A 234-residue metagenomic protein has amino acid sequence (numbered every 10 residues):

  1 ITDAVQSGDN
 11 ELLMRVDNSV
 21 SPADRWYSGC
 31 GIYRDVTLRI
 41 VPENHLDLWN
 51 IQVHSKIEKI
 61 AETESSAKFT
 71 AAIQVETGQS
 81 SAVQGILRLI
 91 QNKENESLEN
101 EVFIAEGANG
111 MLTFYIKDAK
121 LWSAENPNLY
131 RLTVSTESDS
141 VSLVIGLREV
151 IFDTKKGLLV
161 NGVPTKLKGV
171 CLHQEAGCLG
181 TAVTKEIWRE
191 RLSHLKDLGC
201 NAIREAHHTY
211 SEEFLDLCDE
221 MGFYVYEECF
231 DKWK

Functional and structural regions predicted by a protein language model:
I1-E212, D216-V225: Secreted/periplasmic carbohydrate-active enzymes, especially glycoside hydrolases
C229-K234: Short, acidic/turn-prone active-site loops that include or flank metal/cofactor- and phosphate-binding residues
